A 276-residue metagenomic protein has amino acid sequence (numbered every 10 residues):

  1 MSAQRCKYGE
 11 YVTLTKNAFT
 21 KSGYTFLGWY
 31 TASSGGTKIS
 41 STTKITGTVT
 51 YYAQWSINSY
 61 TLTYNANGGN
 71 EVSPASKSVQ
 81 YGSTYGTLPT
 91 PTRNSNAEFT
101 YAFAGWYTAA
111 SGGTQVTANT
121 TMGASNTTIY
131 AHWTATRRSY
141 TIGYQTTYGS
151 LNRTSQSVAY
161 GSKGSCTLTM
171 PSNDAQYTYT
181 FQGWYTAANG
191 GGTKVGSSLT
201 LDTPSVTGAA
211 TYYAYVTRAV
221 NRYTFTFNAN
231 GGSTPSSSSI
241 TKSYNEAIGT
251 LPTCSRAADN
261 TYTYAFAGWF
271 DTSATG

Functional and structural regions predicted by a protein language model:
M1-G276: Secondary-structure capping and domain/repeat boundary segments
